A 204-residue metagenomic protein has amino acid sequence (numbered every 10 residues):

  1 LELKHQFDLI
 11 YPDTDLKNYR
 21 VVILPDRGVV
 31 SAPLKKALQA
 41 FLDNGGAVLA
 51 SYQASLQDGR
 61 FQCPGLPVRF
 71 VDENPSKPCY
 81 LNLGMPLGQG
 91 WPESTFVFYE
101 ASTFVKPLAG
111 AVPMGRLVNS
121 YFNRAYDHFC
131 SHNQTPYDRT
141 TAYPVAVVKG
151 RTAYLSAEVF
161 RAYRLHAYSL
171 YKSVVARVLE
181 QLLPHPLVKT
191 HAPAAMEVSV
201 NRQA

Functional and structural regions predicted by a protein language model:
L1-A204: Carbohydrate-binding surfaces of carbohydrate-active enzymes
